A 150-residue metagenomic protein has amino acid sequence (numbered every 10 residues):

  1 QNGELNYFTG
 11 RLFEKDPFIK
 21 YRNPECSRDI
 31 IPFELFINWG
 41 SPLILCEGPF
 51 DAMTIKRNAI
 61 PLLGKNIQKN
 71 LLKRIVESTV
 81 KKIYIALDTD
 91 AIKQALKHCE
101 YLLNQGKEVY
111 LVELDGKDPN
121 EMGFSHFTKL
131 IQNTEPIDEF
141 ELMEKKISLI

Functional and structural regions predicted by a protein language model:
Q1-K82: Phosphate-handling DNA/RNA-contact segment within nucleic-acid enzymes
N2, L45, V76, K81-A86 (+1 more regions): Replication-associated primase and helicase/ATPase modules
P17-F18, D90, T134: Residue-level detector of alpha-helical recognition elements and their boundaries
P49, D88-D90: Anionic group-transfer/hydrolysis microenvironments
T54, K93-A95: Extracytoplasmic/secreted cell-surface and envelope-processing proteins
Q68, A91-K93: Alpha-helix N-cap/loop-to-helix initiation residues
